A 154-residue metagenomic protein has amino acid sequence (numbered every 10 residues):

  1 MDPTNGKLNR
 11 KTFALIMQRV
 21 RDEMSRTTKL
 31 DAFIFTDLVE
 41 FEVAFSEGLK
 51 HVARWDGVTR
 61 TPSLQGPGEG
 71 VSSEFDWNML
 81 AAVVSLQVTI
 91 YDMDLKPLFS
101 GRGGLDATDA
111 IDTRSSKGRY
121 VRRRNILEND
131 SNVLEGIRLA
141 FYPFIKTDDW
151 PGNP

Functional and structural regions predicted by a protein language model:
M1-R54: Short, solvent-exposed, polar/charged sequence segments at loop or secondary-structure edges
T27-K29, E40-P154: C-terminal/domain-edge helix-coil "capping" segments
